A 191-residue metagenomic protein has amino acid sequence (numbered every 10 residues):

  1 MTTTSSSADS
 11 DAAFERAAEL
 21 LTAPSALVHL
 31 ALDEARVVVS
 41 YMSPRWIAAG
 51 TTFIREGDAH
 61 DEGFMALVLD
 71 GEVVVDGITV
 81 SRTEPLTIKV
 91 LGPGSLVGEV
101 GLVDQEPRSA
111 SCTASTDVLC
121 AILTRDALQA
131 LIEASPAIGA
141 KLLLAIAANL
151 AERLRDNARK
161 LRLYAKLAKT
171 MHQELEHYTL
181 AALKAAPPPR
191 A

Functional and structural regions predicted by a protein language model:
M1-A191: Cytosolic regulatory regions built on CNB/CRP/Popeye-like sensor folds
